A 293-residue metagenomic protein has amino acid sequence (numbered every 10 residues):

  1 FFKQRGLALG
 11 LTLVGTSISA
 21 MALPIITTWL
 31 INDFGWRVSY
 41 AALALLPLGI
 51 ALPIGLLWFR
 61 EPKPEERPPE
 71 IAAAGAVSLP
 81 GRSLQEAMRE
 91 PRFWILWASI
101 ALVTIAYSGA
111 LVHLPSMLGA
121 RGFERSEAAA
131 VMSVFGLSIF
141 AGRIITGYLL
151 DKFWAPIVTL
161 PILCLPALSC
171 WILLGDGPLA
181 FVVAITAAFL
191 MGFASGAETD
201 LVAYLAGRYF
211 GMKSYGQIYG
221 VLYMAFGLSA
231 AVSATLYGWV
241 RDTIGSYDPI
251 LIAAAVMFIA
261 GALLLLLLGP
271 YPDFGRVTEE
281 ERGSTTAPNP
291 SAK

Functional and structural regions predicted by a protein language model:
F1, L9, A197-F210: Intracellular juxtamembrane helix-capping segments at the cytosolic ends of symmetry-related transmembrane helices
T16-K63: Helix-loop-helix hairpin linking two adjacent transmembrane segments in secondary transporters
A20, Y209-I244: A late C-terminal transmembrane helix in Major Facilitator Superfamily
I25-F34, L118-G119, L149-L150, L236-G245: Interfacial helix-cap and linker-helix signal at transmembrane-aqueous boundaries of multi-pass secondary transporters
L52-W58, A255-G283: Multi-pass alpha-helical transporter architecture, strongest for 12-TM Major Facilitator/SLC carriers used
R60-R82, G275-S284: Flexible cytoplasmic inter-helical loops of multi-pass small-molecule transporters
Q85-Y148, S233, Y237: Extracytoplasmic gate region of multi-pass secondary transporters
Y107, E127, S133-I139, I145-Y148 (+1 more regions): C-terminal transmembrane helical hairpin of 12-TM major facilitator-type secondary transporters
